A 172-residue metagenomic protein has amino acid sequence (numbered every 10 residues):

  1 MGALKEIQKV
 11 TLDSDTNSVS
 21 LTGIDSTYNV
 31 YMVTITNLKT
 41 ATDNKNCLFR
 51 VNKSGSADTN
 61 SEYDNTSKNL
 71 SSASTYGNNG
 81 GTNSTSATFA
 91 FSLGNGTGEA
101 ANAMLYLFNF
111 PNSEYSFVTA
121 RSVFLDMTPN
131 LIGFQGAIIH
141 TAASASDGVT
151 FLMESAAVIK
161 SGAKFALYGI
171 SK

Functional and structural regions predicted by a protein language model:
M1-K172: Surface-exposed molecular-recognition determinants
